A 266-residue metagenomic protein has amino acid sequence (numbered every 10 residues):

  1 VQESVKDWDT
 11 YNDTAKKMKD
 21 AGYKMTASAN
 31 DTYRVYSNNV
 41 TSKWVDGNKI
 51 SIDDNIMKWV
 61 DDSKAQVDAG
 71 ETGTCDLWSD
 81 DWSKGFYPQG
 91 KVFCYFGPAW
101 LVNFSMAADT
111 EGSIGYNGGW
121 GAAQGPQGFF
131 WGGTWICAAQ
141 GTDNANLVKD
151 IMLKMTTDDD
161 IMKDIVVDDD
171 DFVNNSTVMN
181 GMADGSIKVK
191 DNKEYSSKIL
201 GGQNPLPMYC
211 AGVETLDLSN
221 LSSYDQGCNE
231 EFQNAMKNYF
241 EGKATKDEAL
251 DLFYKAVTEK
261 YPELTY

Functional and structural regions predicted by a protein language model:
V1-Q2, Y23, A27-K49, F130-A138 (+2 more regions): Periplasmic solute-binding protein
E3-S4, S42-W59, A65-Q66, A107-G115 (+3 more regions): Short, solvent-exposed loop/beta-turn-alpha elements that line the ligand-binding surface or hinge of extracytoplasmic
N12-D20, D68, D80-Y95, N234 (+1 more regions): Short helices/loops that flank or line small-molecule/ion binding pockets
N12-K19, N48-D80: Glycine-centered hinge/linker elements that transmit conformational signals in sensory and ligand-binding systems
K19-N30, D160-D170, E259-Y266: Bilobed periplasmic-binding protein-like "clamshell/Venus-flytrap" ligand-binding domains
A29-T32, D80, F96-M106: Beta->alpha turn/N-cap motifs
F93-P98, I114: Paired acidic/hydrophobic, glycine-rich loop segments that form the ligand-binding mouth/hinge of periplasmic-binding
F104-T110, I114, P126-F130, C137-E230: C-terminal lobe and pocket-closing loops of periplasmic/extracytoplasmic Venus-flytrap solute-binding proteins
